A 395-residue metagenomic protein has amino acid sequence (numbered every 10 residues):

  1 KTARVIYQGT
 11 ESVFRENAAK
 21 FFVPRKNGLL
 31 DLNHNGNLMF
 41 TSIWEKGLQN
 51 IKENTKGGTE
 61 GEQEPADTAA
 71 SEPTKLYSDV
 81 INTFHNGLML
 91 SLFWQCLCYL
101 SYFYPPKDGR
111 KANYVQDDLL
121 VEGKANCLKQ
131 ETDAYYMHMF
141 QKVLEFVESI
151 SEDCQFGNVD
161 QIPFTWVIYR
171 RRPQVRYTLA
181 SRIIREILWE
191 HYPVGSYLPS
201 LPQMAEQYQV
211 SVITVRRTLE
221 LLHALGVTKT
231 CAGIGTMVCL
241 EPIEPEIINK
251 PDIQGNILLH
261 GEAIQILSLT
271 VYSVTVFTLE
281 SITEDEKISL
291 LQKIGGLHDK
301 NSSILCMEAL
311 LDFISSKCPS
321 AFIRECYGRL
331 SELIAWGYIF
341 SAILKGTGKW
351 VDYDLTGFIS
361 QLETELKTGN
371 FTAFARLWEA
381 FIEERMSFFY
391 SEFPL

Functional and structural regions predicted by a protein language model:
K1-F22, K26-Q49, M89-L100, D133-N158 (+4 more regions): Short, structured interface segments
K1-F84, L90, Y102, N301 (+3 more regions): Hydrophobic, helix-prone linear segments
K1-L29, D160-I266: Short linear motifs at protein or domain termini
K1-T2, L258-L395: Non-catalytic C-terminal interaction regions
N37-T55, D117-K124, I184, L188 (+4 more regions): Regular secondary-structure segments
M39, A66-Y104, I183, L198 (+7 more regions): Short, structured motif recognition centered on aromatic/hydrophobic residues
N50-S101, E131-K142, E284-F340, L377 (+1 more regions): Conserved amphipathic alpha-helical segments that form helical-bundle/coiled-coil interaction surfaces
K52, T59, P106-T165, Y169-R170 (+1 more regions): C-terminal all-alpha effector/ligand-binding and dimerization domain of prokaryotic HTH-type transcriptional repressors
